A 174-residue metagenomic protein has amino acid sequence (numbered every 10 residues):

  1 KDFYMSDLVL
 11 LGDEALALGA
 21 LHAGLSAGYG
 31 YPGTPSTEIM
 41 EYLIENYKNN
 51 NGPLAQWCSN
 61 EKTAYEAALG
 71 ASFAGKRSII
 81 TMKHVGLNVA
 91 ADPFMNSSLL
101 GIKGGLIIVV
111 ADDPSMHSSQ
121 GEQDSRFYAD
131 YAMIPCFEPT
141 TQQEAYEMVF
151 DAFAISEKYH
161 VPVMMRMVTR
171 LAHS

Functional and structural regions predicted by a protein language model:
D2-Q142, E147-F150, V168-A172: Thiamine diphosphate
A154: Active-site neighborhoods of enzyme catalytic cores
E157-S174: Terminal amphipathic helices with adjacent charged low-complexity linkers/tails
